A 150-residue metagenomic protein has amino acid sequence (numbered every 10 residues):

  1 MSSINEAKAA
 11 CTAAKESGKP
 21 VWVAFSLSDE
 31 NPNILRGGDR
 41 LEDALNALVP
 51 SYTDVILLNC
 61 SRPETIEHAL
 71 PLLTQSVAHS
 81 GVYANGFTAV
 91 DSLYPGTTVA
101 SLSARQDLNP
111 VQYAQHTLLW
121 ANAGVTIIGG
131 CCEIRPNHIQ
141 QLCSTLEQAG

Functional and structural regions predicted by a protein language model:
M1-G150: Domain-level signal for soluble alpha/beta catalytic cores
